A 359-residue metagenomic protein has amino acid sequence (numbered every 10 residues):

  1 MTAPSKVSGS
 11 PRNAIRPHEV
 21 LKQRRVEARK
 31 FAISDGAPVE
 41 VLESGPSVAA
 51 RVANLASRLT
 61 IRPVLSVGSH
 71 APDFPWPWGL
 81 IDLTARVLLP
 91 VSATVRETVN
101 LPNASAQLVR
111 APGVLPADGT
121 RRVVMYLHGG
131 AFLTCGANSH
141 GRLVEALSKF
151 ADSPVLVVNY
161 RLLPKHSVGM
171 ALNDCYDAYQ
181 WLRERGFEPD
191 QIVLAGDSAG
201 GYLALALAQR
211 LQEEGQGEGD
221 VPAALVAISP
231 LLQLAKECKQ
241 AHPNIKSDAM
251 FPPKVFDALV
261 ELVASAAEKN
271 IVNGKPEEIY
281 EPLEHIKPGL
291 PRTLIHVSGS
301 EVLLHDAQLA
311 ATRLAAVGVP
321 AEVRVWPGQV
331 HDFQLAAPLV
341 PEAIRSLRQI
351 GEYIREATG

Functional and structural regions predicted by a protein language model:
M1-V114, K269-V272: A glycine/proline-hinged amphipathic helix-loop "lid/cap" segment that gates access to hydrophobic ligand pockets
E97, P102-G359: Alpha/beta-hydrolase superfamily serine-hydrolase fold, recognizing
